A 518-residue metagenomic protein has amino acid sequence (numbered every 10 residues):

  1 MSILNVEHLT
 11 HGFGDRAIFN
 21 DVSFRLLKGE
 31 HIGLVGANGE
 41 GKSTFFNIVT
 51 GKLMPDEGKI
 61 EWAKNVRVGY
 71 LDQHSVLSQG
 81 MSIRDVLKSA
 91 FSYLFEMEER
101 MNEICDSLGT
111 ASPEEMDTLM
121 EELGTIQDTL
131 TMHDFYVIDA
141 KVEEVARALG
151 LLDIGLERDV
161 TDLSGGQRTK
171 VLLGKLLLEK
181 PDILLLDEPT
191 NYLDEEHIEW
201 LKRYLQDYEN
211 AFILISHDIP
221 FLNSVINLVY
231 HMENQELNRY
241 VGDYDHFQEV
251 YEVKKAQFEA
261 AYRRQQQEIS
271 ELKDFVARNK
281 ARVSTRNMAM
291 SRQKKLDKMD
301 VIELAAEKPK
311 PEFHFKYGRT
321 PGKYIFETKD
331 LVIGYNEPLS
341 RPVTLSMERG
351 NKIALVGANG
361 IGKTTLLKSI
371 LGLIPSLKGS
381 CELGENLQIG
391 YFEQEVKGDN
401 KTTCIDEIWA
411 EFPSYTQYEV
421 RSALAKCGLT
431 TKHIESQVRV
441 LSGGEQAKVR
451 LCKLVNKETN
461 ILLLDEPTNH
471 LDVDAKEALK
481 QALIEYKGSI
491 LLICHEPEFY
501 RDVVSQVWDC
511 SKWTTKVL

Functional and structural regions predicted by a protein language model:
M1-A260, P309, G318-L518: ABC ATP-binding cassette signature C-motif
V250-A305: Intracellular alpha-helical coupling/juxtamembrane segments of multi-pass membrane proteins
F313-F315: Post-kinase regulatory C-tail/linker adjacent to protein kinase catalytic domains
